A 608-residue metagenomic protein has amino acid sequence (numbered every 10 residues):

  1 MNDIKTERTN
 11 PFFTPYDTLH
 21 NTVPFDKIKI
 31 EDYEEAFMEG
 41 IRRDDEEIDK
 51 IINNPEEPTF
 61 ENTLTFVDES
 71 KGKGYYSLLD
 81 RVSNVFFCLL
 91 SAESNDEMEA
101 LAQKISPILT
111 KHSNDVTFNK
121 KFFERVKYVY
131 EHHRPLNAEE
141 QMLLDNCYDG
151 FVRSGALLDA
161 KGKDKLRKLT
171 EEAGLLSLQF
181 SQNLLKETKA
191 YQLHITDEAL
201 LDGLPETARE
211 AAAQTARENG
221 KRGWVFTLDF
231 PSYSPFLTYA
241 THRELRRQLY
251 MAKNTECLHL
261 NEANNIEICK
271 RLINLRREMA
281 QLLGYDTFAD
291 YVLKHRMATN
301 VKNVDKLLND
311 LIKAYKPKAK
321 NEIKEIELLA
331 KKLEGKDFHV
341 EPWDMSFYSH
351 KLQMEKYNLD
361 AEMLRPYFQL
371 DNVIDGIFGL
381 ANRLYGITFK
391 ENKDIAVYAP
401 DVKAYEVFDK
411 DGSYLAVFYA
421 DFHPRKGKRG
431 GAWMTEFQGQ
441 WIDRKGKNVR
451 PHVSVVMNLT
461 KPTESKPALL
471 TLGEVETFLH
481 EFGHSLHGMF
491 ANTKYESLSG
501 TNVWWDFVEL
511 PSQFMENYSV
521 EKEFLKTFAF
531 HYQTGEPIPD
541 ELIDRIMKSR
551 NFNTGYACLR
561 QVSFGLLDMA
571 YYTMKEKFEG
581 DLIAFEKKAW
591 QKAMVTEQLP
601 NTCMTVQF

Functional and structural regions predicted by a protein language model:
N2-L204, E210: N-terminal helix-rich structural modules
D17-D32, N84-I105, V126-K168, T227-E267 (+4 more regions): Short His/Asp/Glu-rich catalytic/ion-coordination signatures at enzyme active sites or charged loops
I28, D32-K104, I108, Q513-F608: Long, charged, mostly alpha-helical binding arms that flank functional sites
Y33, D159, G284, A381 (+3 more regions): Divalent metal-coordination and catalytic microenvironments
E139, L143-L144, Q182, K186-T227 (+8 more regions): Active-site-proximal, well-structured secondary-structure segments within enzyme catalytic domains
N261, N265, P366, L370 (+2 more regions): Alpha-helix N-cap/helix-initiation motif
R277, G284, K461, L469-M489 (+1 more regions): Active-site recognition of the HExxH zinc-binding catalytic motif
T477, E481, S485-Y518: Zinc-dependent metallopeptidase catalytic helix centered on the HExxH motif and its immediate flanking segment
